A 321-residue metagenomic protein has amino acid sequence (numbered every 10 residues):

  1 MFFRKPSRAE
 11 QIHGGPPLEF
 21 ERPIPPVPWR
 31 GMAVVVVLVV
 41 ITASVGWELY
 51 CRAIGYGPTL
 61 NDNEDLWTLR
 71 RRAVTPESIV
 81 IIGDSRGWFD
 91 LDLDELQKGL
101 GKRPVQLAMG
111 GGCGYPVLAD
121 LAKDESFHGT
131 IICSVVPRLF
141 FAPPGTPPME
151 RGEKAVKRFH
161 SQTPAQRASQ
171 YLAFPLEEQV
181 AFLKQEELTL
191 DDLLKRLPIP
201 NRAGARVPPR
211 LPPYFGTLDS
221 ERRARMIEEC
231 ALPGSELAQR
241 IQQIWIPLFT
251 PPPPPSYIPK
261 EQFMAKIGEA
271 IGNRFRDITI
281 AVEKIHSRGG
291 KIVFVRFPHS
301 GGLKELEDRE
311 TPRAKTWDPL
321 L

Functional and structural regions predicted by a protein language model:
M1-R30: N-terminal Lys/Arg-rich, disordered targeting/topogenic segments
P28-R52: Hydrophobic membrane-insertion alpha-helices, especially the h-region of bacterial N-terminal signal peptides
R52-T75: Alpha-helical transmembrane signal-anchor/signal-peptide segments
P76-S78, G101-R103, F127-T130, H286-V293: Loop/turn elements at helix/coil->beta-strand transitions in domains of secreted/extracellular proteins
I81, Q106-A108, M264-I271, A281 (+1 more regions): Second-shell loop/turn segments in exported
I82, R86-P175: Membrane-embedded segments
E150-R288: Secreted/periplasmic serine-hydrolase-like ester/acetyl group-modifying domain
H299-L321: Substrate-gating cap/lid alpha-helix
